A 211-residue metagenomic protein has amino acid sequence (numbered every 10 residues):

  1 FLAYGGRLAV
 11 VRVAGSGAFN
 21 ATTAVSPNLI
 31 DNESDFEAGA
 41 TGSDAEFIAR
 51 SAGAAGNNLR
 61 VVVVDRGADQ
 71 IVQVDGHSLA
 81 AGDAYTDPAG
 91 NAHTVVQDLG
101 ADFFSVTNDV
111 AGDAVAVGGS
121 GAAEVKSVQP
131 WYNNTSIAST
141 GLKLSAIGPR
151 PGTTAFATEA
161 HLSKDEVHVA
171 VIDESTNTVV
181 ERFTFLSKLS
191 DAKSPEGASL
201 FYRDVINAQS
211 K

Functional and structural regions predicted by a protein language model:
F1-K211: Surface-exposed assembly/interface segments
